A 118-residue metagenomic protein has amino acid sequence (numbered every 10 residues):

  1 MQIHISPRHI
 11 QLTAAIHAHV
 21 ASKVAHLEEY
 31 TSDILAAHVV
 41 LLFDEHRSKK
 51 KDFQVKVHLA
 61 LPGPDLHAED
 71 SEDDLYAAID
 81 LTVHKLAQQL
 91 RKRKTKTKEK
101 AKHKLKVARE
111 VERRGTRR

Functional and structural regions predicted by a protein language model:
M1-R118: N-terminal, polar/charged subdomain of small-to-medium soluble alpha/beta proteins
